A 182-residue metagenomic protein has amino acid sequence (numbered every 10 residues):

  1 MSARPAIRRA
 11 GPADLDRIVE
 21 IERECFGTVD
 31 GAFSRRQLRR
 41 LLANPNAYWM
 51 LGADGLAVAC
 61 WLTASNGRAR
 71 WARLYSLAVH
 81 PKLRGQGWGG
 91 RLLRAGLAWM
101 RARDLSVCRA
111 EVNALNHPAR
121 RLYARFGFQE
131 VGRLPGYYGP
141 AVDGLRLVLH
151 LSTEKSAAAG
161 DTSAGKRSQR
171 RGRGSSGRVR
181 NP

Functional and structural regions predicted by a protein language model:
P5, R9-K82, L93-A95, W99 (+4 more regions): Acetyl-CoA-dependent GNAT
I7, G85, V112: Conserved SAM-binding loop
R40-A43, N66, L115, Y137-A141: A short beta-turn/loop motif at secondary-structure boundaries
V79, G85-A98, H117, R121-R125: Conserved acetyl-CoA-binding loop-helix of GNAT-fold acetyltransferases
Q86, G90, L105-S106, P135-G136 (+2 more regions): Acyl-donor (CoA/ACP) binding surface of acyl/acetyltransferases
R109-V112, A124, Q129-R146: Conserved catalytic-core motifs of GNAT/GCN5-like acyltransferases
A159-G160: Intrinsically disordered or compositionally simple regulatory linkers and C-terminal tails in signal-transduction
